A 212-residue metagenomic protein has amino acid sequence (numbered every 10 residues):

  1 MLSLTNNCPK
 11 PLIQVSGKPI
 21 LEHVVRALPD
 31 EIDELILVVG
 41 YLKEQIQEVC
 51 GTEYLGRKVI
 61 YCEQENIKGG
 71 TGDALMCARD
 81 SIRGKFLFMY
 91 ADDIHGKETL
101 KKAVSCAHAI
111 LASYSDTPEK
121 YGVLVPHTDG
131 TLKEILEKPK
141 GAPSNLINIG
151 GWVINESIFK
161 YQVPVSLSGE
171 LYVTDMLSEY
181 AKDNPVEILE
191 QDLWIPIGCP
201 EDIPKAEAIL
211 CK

Functional and structural regions predicted by a protein language model:
M1-N6: N-terminal nucleotide-binding beta1-loop-alpha1 segment
L12, L124-P126: A structural signal for short hydrophobic beta-strand segments in well-ordered beta-sheet cores
I13-Q14, K18-F88, T99-L100: Conserved N-terminal catalytic core of the sugar/cofactor nucleotidyltransferase
S16, Y41, E65-N66, D116 (+2 more regions): Short beta->alpha linker loops
L37, F88, I110-L111, I188: Structural beta-sheet core signal
A91-I94: The conserved acidic donor/metal-binding loop of glycosyltransferases
G96-V123: Conserved donor-nucleotide/metal-binding helix-loop-beta segment in metal-dependent transferases, i.e., the alpha-helix
T131-K212: Catalytic-core segments of class I nucleotidyltransferases/pyrophosphorylases that form NMP-activated intermediates
